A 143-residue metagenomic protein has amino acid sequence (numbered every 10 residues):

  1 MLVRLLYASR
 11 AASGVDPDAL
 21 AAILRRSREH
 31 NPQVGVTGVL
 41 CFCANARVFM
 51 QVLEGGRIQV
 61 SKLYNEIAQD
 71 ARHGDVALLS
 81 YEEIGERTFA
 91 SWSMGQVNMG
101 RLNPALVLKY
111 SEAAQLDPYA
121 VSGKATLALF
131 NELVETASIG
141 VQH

Functional and structural regions predicted by a protein language model:
M1-H143: Charge-rich, low-complexity N-terminal segments
